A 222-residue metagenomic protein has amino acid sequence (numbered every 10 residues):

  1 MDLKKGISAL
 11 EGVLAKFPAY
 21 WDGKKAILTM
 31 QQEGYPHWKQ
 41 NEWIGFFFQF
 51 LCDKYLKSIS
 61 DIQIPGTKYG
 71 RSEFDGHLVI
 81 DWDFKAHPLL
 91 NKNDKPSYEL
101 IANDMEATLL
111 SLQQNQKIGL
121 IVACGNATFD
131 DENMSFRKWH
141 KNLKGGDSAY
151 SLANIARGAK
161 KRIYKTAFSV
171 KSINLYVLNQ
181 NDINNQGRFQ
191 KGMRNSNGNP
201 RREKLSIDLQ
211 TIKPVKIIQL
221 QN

Functional and structural regions predicted by a protein language model:
M1-H77, A86-N222: Nucleic-acid endonuclease domains
D83: Conserved active-site neighborhood of enzyme catalytic/cofactor-binding cores
